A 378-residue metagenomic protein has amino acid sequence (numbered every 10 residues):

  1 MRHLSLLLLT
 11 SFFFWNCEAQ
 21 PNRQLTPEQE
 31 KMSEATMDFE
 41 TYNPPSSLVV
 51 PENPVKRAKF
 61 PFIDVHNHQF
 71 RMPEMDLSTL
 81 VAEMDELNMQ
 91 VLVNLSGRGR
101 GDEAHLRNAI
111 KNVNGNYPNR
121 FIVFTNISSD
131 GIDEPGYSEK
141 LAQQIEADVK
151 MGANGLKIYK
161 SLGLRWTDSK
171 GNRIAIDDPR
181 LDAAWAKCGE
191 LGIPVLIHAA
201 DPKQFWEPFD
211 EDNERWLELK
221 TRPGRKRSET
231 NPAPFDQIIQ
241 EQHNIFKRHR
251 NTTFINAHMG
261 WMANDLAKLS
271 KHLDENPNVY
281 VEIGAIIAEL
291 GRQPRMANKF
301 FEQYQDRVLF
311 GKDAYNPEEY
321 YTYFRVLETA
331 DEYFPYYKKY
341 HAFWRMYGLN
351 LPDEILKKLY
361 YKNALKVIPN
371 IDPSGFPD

Functional and structural regions predicted by a protein language model:
S5-F13: Bacterial N-terminal signal peptides
Q20-N116: An N-terminally biased module of ancient metal coordination in phosphate/nucleic-acid-related enzymes
T26-T41, K59, K203-E229, Y280 (+1 more regions): Active-site gating loops and adjacent loop-to-helix segments of metal-dependent hydrolytic enzymes
Q29-K31, V50, H105-R225: Active-site gating/metal-coordination segments in enzymes
E52-R57, L80-N88, R107-F121, Q143-A153 (+4 more regions): Acidic (Asp/Glu)-rich catalytic clusters
I63-N67, V91-L95, F121-N126, L156-I158 (+4 more regions): Hydrophobic faces of well-ordered beta-strands that scaffold small-molecule active sites in alpha/beta enzyme cores
Q69-L77, S96-L106, D130-E139, W166 (+4 more regions): Acidic-and-aromatic substrate-binding clefts and catalytic sites of carbohydrate-active enzymes
P73-E74, V81, T230, F235-N244 (+1 more regions): H/E-rich (His + Asp/Glu) clusters that bind or coordinate divalent metals
